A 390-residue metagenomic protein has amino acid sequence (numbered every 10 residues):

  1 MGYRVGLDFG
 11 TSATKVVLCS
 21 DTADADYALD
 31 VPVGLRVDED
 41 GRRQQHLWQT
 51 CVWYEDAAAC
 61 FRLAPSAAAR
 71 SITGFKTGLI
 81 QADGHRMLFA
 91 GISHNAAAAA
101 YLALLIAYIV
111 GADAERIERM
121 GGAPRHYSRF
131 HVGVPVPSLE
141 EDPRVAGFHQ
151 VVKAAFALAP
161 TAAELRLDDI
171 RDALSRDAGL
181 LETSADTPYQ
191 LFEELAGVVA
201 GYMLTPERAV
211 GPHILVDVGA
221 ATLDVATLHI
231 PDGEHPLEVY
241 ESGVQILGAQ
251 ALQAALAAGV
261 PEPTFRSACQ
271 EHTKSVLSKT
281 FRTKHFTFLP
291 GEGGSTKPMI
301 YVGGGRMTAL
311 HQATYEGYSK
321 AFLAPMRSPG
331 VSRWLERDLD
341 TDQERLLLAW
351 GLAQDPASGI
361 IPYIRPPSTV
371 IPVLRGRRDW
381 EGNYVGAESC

Functional and structural regions predicted by a protein language model:
M1-G6, T11, V17-Y27, I80-H213 (+2 more regions): Nucleotide/phosphate-binding catalytic cleft detector across ATP-hydrolyzing and phosphate-transferring enzymes
M1-M87: Early-domain small/polar-rich strand-loop-helix modules and first-structured segments of the mature chain
G6-D8, I214-V218, T287-E292: Replace "in large, NTP-powered and nucleic-acid-processing enzymes" with "in large, NTP-powered factors and other
V16-V17, D24-V33, M203-G259: Glycine-rich phosphate-binding loop of actin/hexokinase-like ATP-binding domains
D40-Y54, I230-K274, D340-T341: Glycine-rich phosphate-binding loop plus the immediately following alpha-helix
A67-S71, A90-I109, E140-F148, L191-L195 (+3 more regions): Phosphate/oxyanion-binding active-site loops and adjacent basic polyanion-contact surfaces
G133, F192, V216, A226-L228 (+1 more regions): Generic beta-strand/beta-sheet core signal
Q190, A257-C390: Helical "lid/coupling" subdomains associated with nucleotide-phosphate turnover
